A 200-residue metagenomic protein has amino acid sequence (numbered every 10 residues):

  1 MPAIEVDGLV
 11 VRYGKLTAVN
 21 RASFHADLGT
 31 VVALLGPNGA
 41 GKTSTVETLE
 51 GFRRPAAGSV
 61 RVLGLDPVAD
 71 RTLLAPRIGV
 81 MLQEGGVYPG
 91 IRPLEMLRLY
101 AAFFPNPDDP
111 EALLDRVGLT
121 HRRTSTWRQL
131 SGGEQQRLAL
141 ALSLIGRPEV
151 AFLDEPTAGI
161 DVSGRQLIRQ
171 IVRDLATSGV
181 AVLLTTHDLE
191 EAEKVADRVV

Functional and structural regions predicted by a protein language model:
E50: Helix-to-loop junction immediately C-terminal to a conserved catalytic motif
G58-D66, L74: Conserved ABC transporter NBD signature motif
R98, A102, P107-R123: Conserved ABC ATPase "signature" region
T126-L130: Conserved ABC ATPase signature
L140: Hydrophobic anchor residue at the start of the ABC signature
A151-E155: Catalytic Walker B motif of ABC-type/P-loop ATPase nucleotide-binding domains
R165-S178: Helical segment within the ABC ATPase nucleotide-binding domain
